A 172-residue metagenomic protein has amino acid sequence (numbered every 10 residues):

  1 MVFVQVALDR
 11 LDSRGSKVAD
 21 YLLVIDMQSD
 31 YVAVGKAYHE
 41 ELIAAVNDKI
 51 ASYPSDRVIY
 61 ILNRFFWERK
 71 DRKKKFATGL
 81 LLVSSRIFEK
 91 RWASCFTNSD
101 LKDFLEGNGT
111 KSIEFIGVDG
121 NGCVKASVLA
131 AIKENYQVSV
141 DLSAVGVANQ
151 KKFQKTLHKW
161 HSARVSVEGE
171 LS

Functional and structural regions predicted by a protein language model:
V2-E89, K102-D103, G107-N108, V165-S166: Active-site acidic carboxylates
K49, A130, K159: Hydrophobic/aromatic ligand-binding patch that stacks against planar heteroaromatic rings of cofactors or nucleotides
L80-I87, A148-S172: Structural recognition of alpha->loop->beta junctions
F88-S94, S143-G146: Short beta->alpha junction loops
T97-N98, C123-K125: Short, well-ordered alpha-helical microsegments
G107, S112, I116-G122: Active-site neighborhoods of divalent-metal-dependent phosphate/nucleic-acid chemistry enzymes
E114-G117, N135-Q150: A short glycine-rich beta-strand->turn/loop micro-motif centered on a GG-aromatic cluster
V124-E134: Short Gly/Thr/Asp-enriched flexible loops that form oxyanion-binding sites at enzyme active sites
